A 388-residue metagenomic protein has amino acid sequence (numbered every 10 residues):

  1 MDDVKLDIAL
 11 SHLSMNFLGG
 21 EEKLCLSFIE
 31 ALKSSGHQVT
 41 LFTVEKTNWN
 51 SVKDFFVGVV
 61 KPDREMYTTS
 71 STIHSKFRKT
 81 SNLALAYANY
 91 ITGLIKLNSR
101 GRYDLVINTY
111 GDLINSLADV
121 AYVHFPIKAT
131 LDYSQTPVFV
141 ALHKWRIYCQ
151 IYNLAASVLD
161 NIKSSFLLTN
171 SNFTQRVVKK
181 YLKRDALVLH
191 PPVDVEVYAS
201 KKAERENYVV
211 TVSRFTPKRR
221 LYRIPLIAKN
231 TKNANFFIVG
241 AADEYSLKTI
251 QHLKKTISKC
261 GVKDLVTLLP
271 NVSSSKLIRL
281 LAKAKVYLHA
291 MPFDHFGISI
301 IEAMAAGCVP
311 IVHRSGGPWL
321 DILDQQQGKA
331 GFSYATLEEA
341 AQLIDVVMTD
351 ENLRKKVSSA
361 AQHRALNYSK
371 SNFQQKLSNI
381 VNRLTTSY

Functional and structural regions predicted by a protein language model:
T40-N108, D112: Active-site donor-binding segments of glycosyltransferases and PAPS-dependent sulfotransferases
V138-L167, T174-R176: Membrane-proximal helix-turn-helix segments that form the acceptor-binding/catalytic region of lipid-linked
L168, K201-R219, P225-T231, F236-V239: Conserved donor-binding/catalytic core segment of Leloir-type glycosyltransferases
N235-K255: Glycosyltransferase donor-sugar binding loop
I250-V272: Nucleotide-activated donor-binding/catalytic signature segment of Leloir-type glycosyltransferases, i.e., the conserved
R279-A284: Short alpha-helical donor nucleotide-sugar binding micro-motif in glycosyltransferases
P292: Aromatic "clamp/platform" in nucleotide-sugar-dependent glycosyltransferases that forms part of the donor/acceptor
V309-H313, L323: Short hydrophobic beta-strand element within catalytic cores of glycosyltransferases and related nucleotide-activated
